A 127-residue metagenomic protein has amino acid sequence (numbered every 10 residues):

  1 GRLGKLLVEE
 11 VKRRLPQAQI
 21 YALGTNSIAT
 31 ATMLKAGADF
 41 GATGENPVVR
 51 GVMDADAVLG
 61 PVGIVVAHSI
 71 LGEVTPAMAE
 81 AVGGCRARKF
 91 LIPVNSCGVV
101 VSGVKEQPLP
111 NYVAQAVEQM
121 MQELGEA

Functional and structural regions predicted by a protein language model:
R2-G60, I64-A127: A cross-family phosphate/adenosyl-ligand binding-site feature
